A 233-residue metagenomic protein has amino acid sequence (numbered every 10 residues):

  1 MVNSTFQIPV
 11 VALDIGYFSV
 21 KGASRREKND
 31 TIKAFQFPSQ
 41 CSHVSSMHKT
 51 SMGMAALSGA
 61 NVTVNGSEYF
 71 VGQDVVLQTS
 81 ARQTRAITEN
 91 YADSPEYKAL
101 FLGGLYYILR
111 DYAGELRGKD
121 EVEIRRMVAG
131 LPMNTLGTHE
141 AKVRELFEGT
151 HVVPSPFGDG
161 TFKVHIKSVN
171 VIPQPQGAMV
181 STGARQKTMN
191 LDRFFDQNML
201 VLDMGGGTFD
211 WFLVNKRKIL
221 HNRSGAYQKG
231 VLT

Functional and structural regions predicted by a protein language model:
M1-L200, K218-K229: Nucleotide/phosphate-binding catalytic cleft detector across ATP-hydrolyzing and phosphate-transferring enzymes
P175-Q176, G206-T208: A short mid-domain helix/strand-loop element embedded in enzyme catalytic domains that forms or borders the active-site
D203: Active-site acidic catalytic loop and adjacent metal/ATP-binding pocket of ATP-dependent phosphoryl transfer enzymes
D210-F212: A structural feature that tracks compact, well-ordered secondary-structure segments with a strong bias toward
N215: A cytosolic small-molecule/anion-sensing beta-strand core signal
